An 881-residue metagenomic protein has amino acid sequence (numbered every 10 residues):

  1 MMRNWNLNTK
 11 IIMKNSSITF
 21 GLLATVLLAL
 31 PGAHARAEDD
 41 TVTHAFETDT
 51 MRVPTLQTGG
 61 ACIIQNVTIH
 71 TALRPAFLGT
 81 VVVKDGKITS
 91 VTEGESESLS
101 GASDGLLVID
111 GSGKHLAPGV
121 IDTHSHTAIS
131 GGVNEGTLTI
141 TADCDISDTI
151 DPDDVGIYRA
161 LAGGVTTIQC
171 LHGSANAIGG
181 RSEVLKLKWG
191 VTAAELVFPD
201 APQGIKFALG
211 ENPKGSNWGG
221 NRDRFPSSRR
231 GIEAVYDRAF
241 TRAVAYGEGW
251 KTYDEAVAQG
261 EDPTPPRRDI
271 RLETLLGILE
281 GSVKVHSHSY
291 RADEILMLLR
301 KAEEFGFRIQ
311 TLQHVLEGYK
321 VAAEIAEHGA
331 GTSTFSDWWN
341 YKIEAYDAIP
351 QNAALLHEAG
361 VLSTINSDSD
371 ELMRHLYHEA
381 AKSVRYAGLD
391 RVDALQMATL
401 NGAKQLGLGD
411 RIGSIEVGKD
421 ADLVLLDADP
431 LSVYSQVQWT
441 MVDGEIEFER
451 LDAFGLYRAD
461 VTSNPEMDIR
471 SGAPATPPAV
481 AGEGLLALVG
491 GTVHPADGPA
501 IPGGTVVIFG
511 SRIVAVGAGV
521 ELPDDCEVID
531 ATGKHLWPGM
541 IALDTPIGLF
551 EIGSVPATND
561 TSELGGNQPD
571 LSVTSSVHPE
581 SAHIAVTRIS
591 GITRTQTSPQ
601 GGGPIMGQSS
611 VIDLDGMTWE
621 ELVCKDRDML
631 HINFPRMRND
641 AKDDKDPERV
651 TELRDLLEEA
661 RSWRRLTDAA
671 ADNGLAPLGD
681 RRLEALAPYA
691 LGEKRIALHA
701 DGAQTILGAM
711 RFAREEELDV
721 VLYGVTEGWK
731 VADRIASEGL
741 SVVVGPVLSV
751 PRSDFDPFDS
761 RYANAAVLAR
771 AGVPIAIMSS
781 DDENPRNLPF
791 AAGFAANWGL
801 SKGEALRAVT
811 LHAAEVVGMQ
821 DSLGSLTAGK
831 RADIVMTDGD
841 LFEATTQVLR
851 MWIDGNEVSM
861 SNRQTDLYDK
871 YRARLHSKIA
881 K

Functional and structural regions predicted by a protein language model:
N4-L22: Bacterial N-terminal signal peptides that target proteins for export
F20-P31: Bacterial N-terminal signal peptides
E38-G59, R458-G482: N-terminal pre-domain segments of enzymes
F46-G60, I69, L73-A117, D497-G539: Histidine-rich, glycine-flanked metal-binding segment
V53, G131-V133, T139-C144, K284 (+11 more regions): His/Asp/Glu-enriched, well-ordered alpha-helical/loop segment that forms or immediately abuts the divalent-metal
G60-I64, S98-D148, A162, G484-L488 (+1 more regions): Replace "His-x-His-based motif
V67, G79, E416-A459, V489 (+1 more regions): C-terminal cap of metal-dependent C-N hydrolases
L161-I309, S432, Q436-V437, V442-D452 (+3 more regions): Polyanionic/metal-chelating signatures
